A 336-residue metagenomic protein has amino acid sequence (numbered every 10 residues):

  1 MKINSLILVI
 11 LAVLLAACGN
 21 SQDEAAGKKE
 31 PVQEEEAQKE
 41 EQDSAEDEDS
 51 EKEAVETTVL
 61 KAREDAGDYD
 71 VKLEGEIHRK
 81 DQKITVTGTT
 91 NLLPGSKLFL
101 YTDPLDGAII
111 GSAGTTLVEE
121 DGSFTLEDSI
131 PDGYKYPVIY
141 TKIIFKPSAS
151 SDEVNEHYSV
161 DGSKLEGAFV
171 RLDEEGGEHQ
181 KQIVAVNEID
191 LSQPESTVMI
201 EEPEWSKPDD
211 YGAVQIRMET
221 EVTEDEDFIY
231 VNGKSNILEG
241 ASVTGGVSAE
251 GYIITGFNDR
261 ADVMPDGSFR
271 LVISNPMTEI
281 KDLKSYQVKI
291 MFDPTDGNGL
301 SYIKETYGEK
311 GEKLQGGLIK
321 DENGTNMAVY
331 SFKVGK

Functional and structural regions predicted by a protein language model:
N4-L6, G19-G107, G114-Y252, R260-M264 (+1 more regions): Serine/threonine-biased, Pro/acidic-interspersed low-complexity stretches characteristic of secreted/cell-surface
L8-A12: Hydrophobic helical h-region of N-terminal Sec-dependent signal peptides in bacterial secretory/periplasmic proteins
L14-A17: C-terminal motif of bacterial Sec signal peptides marking the signal peptidase cleavage site
